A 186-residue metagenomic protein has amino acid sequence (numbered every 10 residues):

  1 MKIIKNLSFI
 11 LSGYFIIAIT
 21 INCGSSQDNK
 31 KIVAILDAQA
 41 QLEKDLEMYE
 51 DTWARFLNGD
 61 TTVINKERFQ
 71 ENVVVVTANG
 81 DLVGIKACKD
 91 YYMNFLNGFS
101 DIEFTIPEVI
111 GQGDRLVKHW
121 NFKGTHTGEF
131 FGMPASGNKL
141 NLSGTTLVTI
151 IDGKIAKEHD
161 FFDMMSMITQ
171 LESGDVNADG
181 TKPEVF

Functional and structural regions predicted by a protein language model:
M1-I35: Bacterial Sec-dependent N-terminal signal peptides
C23-E67, E71, A178-F186: Short, low-complexity N-terminal intrinsically disordered segments enriched in polar/charged residues
E43, T62-G113: A solvent-exposed, acidic/Ser-Thr-rich amphipathic alpha-helical stretch
Y49, I64-K66, N72-V73, G84 (+4 more regions): Hydrophobic pocket/interface hotspot
N79, F122-G124, T146, F162: A mature extracytoplasmic/lumenal domain signature
D114-H126: A short hydrophobic beta-strand element
G124-D152: Exposed beta-sheet edge and beta->alpha loop/turn motif
A156-F186: Low-complexity, intrinsically disordered terminal/linker segments enriched in charged and Gly/Pro repeats
